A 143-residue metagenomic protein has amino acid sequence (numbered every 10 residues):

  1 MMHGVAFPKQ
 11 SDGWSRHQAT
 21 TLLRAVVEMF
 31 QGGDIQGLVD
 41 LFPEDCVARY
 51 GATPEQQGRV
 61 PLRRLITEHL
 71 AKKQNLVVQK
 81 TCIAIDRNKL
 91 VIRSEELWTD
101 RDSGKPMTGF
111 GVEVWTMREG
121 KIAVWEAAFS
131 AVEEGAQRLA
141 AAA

Functional and structural regions predicted by a protein language model:
M1-W14, Q18, R63-A143: A beta-strand edge to alpha-helix "cap/lid" segment located at domain peripheries
G13, M29-G32, Q56: Residues at alpha-helix boundaries and the short loops/turns that link adjacent helices
R24-E28: Amphipathic alpha-helical repeat scaffolds
M29, L41, E68-K72: Short hydrophobic alpha-helical module
G32-R49: Short, well-ordered alpha-helical segments enriched in acidic and aromatic residues
D34, C46, P54, Q74-V77: Secondary-structure boundary/capping signal
V47-T67: Short solvent-exposed beta->alpha transition segments
